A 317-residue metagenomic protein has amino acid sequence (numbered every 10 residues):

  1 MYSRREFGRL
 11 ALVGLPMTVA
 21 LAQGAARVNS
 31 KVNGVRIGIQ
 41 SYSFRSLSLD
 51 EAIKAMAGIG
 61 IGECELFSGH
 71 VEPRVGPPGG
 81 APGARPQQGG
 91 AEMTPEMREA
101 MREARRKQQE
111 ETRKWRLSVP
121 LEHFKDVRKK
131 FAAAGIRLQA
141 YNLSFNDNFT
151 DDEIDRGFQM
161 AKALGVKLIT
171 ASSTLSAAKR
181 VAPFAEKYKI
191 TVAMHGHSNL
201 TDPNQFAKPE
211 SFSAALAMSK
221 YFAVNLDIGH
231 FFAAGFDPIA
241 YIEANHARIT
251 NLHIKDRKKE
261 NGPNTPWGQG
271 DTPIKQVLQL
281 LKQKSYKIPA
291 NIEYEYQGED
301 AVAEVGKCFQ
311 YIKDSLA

Functional and structural regions predicted by a protein language model:
Y2-G38, R45-G62, V71-A100, F206-P209 (+2 more regions): Histidine-acidic metal/acid-base catalytic patches
L12, P16-M17, N29-K31, E51 (+5 more regions): Active-site acidic/histidine proton-transfer and metal-coordination neighborhood in alpha/beta enzyme cores
Q40-S41, W115-R116, F145-N146, I169-T170 (+2 more regions): A generic structural signal for short
S43, F67-S68, N142, G196: Residue-level recognition of beta-strand->loop/alpha-helix junctions
A57-E72, A185-I190, M194: Conserved long hydrophobic alpha-helices within structured protein cores
G62, G69-R74, A84-Q88, S118-R128 (+1 more regions): Active-site anion-binding loops
C64-L66, L138-Y141, T170-A171, P289-I292: Short beta-strand segments at enzyme active-site cores
R102-E122: A short acidic, glycine-rich active-site loop that binds or catalyzes chemistry on phosphate/adenosine moieties
